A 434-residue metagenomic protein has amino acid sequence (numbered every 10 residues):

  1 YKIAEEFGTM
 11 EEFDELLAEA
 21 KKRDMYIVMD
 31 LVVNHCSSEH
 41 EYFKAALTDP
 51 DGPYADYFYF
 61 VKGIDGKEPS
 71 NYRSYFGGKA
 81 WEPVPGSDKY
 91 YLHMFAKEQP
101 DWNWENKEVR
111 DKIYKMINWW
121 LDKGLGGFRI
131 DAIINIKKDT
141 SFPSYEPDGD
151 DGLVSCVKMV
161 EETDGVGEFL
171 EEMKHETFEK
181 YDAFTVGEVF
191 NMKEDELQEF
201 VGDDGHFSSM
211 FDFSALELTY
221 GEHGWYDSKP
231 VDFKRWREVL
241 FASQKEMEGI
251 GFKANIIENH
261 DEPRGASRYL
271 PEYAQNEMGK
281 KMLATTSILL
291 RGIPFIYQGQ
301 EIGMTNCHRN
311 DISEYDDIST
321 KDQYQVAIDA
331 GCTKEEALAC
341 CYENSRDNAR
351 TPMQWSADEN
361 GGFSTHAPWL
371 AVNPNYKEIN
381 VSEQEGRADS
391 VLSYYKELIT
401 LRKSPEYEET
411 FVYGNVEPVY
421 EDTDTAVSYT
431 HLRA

Functional and structural regions predicted by a protein language model:
Y1-R433: Active-site and adjacent substrate-binding regions of carbohydrate-active enzymes
